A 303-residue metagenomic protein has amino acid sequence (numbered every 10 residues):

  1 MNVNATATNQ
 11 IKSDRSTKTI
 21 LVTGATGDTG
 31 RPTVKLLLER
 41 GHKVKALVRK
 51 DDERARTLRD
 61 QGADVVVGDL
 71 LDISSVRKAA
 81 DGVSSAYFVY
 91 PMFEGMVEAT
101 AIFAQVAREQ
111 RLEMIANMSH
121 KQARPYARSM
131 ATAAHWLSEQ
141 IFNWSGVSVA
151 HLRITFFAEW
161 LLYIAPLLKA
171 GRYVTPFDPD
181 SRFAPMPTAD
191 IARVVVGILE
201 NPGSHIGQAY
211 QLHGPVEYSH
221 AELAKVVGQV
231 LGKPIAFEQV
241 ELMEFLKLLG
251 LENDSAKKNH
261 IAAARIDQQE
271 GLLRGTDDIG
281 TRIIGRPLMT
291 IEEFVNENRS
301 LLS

Functional and structural regions predicted by a protein language model:
N2-T57, L71-S74, K78-D81, M92-A101 (+4 more regions): Oxidoreductase cofactor-interface core, primarily capturing Rossmann-like NAD(P)-dependent enzymes
G62-D64, V149: Short, conserved active-site loop motifs that form the nucleotide-linked donor/cofactor pocket
G68: Cofactor-binding loops of NAD(P)H-dependent oxidoreductases, dominated by short-chain dehydrogenase/reductases
A236-L301: Mobile cap/lid helix-loop segments that border enzyme active or cofactor-binding sites and regulate substrate access
